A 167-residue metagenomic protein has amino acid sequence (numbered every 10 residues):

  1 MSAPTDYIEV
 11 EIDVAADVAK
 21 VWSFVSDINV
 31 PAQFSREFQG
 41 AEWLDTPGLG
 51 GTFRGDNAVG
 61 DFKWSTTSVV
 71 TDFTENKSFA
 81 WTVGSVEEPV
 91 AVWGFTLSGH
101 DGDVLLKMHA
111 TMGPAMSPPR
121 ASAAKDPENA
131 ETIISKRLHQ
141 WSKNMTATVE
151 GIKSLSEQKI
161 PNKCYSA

Functional and structural regions predicted by a protein language model:
M1-L49, A167: Hydrophobic ligand-binding cavity/cleft-lining segments
Y7-E9, K63-T67, P89-W93: Short, surface-exposed coil-to-beta transition loops
V18-A19, T46-P47, T71-N76, T96-L105: A short, structured loop/turn motif at beta-sheet edges
L49-F53, F79, V104-M108: A short hydrophobic beta-strand element
T52-A58, A80-V86: Short beta-strand segments that buttress and anchor functional surface loops
G60-F62, E87-P89, T148: Short glycine/serine/proline-enriched coil/turn segments at secondary-structure junctions
S85-K143, I152-S154, K163: Beta-strand/loop substructures that line and gate deep hydrophobic ligand-binding cavities in soluble
Q158-A167: Charge-rich (especially acidic), low-complexity segments
